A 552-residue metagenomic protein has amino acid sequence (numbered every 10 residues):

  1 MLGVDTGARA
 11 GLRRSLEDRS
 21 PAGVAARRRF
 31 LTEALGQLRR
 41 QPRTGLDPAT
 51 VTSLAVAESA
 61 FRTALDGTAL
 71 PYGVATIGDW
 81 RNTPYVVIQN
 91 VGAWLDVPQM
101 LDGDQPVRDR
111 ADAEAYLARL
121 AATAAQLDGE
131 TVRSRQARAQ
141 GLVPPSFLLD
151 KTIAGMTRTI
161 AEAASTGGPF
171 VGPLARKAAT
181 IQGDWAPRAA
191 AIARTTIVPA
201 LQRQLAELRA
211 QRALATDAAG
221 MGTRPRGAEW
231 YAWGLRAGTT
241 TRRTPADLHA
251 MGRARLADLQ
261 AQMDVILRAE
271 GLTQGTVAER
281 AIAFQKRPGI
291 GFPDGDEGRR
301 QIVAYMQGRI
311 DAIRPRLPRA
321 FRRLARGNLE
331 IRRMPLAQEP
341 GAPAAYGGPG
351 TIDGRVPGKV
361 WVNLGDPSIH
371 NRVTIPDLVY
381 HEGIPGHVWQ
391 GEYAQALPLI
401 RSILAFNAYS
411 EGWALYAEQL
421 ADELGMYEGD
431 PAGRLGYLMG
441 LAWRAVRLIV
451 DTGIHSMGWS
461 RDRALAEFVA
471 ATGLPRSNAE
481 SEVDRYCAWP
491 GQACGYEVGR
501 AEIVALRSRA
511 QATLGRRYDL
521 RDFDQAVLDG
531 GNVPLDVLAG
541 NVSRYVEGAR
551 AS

Functional and structural regions predicted by a protein language model:
M1-S552: N-terminal maturation segment of proteins
